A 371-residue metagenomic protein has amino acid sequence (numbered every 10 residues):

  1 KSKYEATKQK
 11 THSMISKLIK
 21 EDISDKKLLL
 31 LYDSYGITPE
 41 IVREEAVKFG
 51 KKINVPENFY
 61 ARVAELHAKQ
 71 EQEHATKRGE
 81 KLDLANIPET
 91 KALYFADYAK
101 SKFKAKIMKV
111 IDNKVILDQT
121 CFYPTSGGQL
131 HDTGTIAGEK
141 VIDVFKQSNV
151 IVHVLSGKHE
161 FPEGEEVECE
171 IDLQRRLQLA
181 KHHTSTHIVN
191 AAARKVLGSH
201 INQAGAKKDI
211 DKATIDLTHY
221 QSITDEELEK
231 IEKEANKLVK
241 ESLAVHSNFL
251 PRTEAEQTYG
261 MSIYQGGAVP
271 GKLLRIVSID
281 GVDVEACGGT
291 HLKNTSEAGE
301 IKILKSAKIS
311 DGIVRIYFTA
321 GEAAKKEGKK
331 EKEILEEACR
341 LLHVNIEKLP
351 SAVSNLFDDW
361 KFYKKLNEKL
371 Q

Functional and structural regions predicted by a protein language model:
K1-Q371: A glycine- and charged-residue-rich anion-binding loop/surface
